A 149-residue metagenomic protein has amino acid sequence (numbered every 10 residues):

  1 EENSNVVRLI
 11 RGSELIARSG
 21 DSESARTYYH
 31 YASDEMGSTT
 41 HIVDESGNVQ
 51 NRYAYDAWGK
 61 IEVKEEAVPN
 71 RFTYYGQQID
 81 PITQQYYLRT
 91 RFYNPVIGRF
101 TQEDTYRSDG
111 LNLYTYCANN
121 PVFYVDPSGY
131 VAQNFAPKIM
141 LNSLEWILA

Functional and structural regions predicted by a protein language model:
E1-V7: Short intrinsically disordered, low-complexity coil segments enriched in acidic
N5, E14, S38, N48 (+4 more regions): Residue-level signal for well-ordered, solvent-exposed loop/turn and beta-edge residues enriched in charged/polar side
V7-L9, Y29: Short, surface-exposed beta-strand/loop micro-motifs that present aromatic residues
I10-S22: Trp/Tyr-centric glycan-recognition "aromatic platform" motifs on solvent-exposed beta-strand/loop surfaces
G20-R89, L113, A118, V122-Y124: A motif-centric feature for acidic-aromatic and gly/ser/thr-rich catalytic loops and repeats
H41-I42, K60-E62, R91-T101, L111-W146: Short, low-complexity export/processing leader segments characterized by acidic and small residues
R107: Nucleotide-sugar-dependent
